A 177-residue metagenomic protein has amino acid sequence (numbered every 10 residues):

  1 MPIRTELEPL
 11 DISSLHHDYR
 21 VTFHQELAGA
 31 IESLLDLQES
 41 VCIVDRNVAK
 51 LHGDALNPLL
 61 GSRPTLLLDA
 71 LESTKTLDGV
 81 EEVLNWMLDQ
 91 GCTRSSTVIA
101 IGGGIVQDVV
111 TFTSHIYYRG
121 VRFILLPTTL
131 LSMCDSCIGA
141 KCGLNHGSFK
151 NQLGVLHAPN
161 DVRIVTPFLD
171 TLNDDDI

Functional and structural regions predicted by a protein language model:
M1-T97: ATP/NTP phosphate-donor binding region
S13, F112-I177: A glycine/threonine-rich phosphate-anchoring loop and its flanking beta-alpha core in nucleotide/phosphate-binding
G91-I101, K150-L156: Short, basic, helix/turn surface patches
G104: Acidic-aromatic/histidine active-site loop/patch
Q107: Catalytic nucleophile loop
